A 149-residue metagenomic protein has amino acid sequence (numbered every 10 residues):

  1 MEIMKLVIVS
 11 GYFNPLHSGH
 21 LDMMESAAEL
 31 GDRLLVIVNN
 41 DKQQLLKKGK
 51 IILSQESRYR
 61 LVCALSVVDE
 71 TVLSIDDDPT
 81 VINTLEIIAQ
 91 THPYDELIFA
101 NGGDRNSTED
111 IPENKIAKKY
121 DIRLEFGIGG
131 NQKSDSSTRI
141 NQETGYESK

Functional and structural regions predicted by a protein language model:
M1-K149: Nucleotidyltransferase catalytic core that binds NTPs
